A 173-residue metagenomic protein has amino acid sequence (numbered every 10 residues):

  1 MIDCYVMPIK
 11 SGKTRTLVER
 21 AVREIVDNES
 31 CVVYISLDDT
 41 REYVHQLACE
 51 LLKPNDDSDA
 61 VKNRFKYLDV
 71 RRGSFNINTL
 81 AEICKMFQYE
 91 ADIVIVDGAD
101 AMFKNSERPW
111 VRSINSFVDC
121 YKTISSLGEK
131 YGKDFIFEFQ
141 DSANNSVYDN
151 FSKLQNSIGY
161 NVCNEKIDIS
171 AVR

Functional and structural regions predicted by a protein language model:
I2-C4, V32-Y34, Y67, G159-N161 (+1 more regions): Conserved beta-strand scaffold positions in the cores of enzyme catalytic domains, especially in NTP/NDP-utilizing
I2-V26: Glycine-rich P-loop/Walker A and Walker A-like loops and their local beta1-loop-alpha1 context in P-loop NTPases
C4, I93-D97, I136: Structural motif
L17, S116-C120: Hydrophobic alpha-helical membrane-association signature
V18, I25-V26, Q88, S125 (+1 more regions): Anion (oxyanion) recognition and catalysis
N28-V111, D119: Conserved inter-motif catalytic segment of the P-loop NTP-binding fold
S106-N115, N145-D149: Short, flexible/disordered intra-domain loops and linkers
K122-R173: Phosphate-binding/switch region of NTP-binding enzymes
